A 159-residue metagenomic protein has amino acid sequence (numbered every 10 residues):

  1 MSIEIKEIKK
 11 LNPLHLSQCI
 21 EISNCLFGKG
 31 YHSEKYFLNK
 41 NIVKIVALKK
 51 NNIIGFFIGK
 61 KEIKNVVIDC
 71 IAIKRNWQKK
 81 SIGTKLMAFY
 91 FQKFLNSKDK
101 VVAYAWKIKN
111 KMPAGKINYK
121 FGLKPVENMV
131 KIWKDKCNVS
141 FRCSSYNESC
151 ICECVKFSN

Functional and structural regions predicted by a protein language model:
S2-C19: A short beta-loop-alpha structural element at the N-terminal edge of CoA-dependent acyl/N-acetyltransferase catalytic
E21-S33: Helix-loop element at the rim of GNAT/NAT acetyltransferase active sites that forms part of the acceptor-substrate
K35-N41: Short loop/turn motifs at secondary-structure junctions and domain boundaries
V46, N52-K60, N65-A72: Conserved beta-strand in the GNAT
I73, K79-Q92: Conserved acetyl-CoA-binding loop-helix of GNAT-fold acetyltransferases
F94-K109: Conserved GNAT acetyl-CoA-binding A-motif
K107-R142: Conserved active-site alpha-helix within GNAT-family acetyltransferase domains
K131-N159: C-terminal "cap" of GNAT-fold acetyltransferases
